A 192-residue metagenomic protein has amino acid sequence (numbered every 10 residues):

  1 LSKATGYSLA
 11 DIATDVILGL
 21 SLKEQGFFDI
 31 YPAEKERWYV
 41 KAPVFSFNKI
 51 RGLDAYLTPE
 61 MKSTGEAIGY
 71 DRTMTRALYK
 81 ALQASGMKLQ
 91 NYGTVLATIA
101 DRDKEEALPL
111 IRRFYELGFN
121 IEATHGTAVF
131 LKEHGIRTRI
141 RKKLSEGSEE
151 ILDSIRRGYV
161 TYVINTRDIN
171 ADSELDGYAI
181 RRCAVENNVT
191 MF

Functional and structural regions predicted by a protein language model:
L1-A4, L9, I17, N91-F192: N-terminal beta-alpha lobe that positions the nucleotide/phosphoryl donor in ATP/NTP-coupled carboxylate activation
L1-N91: ATP-dependent carboxylate activation and anion-phosphoryl transfer catalytic cores that bind Mg-ATP to form
